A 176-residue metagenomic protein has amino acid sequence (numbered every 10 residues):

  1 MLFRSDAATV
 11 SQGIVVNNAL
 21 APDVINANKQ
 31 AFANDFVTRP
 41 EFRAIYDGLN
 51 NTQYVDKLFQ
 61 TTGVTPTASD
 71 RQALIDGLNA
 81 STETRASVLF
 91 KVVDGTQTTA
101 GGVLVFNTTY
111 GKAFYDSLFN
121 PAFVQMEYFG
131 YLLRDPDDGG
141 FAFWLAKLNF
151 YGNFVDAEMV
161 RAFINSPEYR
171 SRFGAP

Functional and structural regions predicted by a protein language model:
M1-P176: Composition-driven recognition of low-complexity segments enriched in small/aliphatic/hydroxylated residues
